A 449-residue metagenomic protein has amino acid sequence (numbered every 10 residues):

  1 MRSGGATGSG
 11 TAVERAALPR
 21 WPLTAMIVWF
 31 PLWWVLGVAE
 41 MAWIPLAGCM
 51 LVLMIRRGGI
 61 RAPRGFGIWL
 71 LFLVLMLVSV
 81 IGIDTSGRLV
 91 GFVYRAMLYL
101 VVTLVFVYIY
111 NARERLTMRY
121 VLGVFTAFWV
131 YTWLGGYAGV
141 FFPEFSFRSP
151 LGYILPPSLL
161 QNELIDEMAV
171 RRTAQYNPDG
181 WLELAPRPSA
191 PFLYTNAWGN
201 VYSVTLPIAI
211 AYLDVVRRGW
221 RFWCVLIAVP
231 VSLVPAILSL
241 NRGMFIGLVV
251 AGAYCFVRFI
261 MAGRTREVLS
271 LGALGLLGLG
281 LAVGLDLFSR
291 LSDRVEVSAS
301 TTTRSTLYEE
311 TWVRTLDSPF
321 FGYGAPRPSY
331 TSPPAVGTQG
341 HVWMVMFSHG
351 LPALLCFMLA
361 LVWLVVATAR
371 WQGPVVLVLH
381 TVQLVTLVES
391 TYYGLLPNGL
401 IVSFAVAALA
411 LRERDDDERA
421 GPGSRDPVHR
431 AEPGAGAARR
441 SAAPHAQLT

Functional and structural regions predicted by a protein language model:
G8-R20, L53-G67, A211-I227, G263-E267 (+1 more regions): Membrane-interface helix-loop-helix junctions at transmembrane boundaries of multi-pass membrane enzymes, predominantly
P19, L287-P352, L364-V375: Long extracytoplasmic/lumenal interhelical loops at the membrane interface of multi-pass membrane proteins
W21-L32, W223-S232, A367-G394, G399-V402 (+2 more regions): Loop-to-helix entry and N-terminal half of a specific, functionally important transmembrane alpha helix in multi-pass
P22-W33, G48-N111, Y131-G135, L384-L387: N-terminal hydrophobic segments of proteins, predominantly signal-anchor/transmembrane helices of inner/organellar
F30, L122-P143, L159-S239, I246-R258: Alpha-helical transmembrane segments of multi-pass inner-membrane proteins
A47-R56, V382-L387, L395-T449: Transmembrane alpha-helices of multi-pass inner-membrane enzymes
L134-S146, F256-V295, A446-L448: A membrane-periplasm/extracellular boundary helix in multi-pass inner-membrane enzymes that assemble envelope glycans
R221-V225, V249, A253, V257 (+1 more regions): Hydrophobic transmembrane alpha-helices and their immediate junctions
